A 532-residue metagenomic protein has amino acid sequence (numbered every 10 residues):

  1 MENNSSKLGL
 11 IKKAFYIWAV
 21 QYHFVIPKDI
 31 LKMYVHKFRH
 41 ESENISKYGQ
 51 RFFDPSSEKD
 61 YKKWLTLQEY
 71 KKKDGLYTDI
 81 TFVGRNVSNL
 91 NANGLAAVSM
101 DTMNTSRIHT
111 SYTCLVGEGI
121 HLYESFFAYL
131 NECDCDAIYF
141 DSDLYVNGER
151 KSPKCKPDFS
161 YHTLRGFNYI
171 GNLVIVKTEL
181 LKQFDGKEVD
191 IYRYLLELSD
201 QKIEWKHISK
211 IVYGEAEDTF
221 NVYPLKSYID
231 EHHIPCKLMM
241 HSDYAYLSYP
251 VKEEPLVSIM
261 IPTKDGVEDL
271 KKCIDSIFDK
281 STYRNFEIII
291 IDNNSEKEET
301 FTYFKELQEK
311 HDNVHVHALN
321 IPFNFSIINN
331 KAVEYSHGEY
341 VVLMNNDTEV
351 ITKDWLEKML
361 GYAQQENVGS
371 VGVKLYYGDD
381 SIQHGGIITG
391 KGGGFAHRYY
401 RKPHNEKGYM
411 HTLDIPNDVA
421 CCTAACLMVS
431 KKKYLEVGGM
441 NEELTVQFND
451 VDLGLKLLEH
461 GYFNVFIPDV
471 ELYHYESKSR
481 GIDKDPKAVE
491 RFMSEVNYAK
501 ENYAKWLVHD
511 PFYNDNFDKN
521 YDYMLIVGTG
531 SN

Functional and structural regions predicted by a protein language model:
E2-W18, V25-T78, F220-V257, D379 (+4 more regions): C-terminal, non-catalytic tails of nucleotide-sugar-dependent glycosyltransferases
T78-G84, P255-M260, E287, D452: Cell-envelope/extracellular polymer assembly enzymes that use nucleotide-activated donors
S88-A97, D275-N285: Short, acidic, metal-binding catalytic loop of nucleotide-sugar glycosyltransferases
D101-I108, L319-S336: Glycine-rich, basic loop-to-helix element that forms the pyrophosphate-binding segment of sugar-nucleotide handling
T113, V341: Short aromatic/hydrophobic "clamp" motif used to bind/position activated sugar donors
I120-K151, T348-G393: Conserved donor NDP-sugar-binding/catalytic core segment of glycosyltransferases
S152-T178, S326-I327, G390-K431: A recurrent flexible, glycine/aromatic-enriched loop bordering the glycosyltransferase active site that acts as
L180, E188-I208, L356-M359, T412-G438 (+1 more regions): A short, conserved alpha-helix in the catalytic core of glycosyltransferases
